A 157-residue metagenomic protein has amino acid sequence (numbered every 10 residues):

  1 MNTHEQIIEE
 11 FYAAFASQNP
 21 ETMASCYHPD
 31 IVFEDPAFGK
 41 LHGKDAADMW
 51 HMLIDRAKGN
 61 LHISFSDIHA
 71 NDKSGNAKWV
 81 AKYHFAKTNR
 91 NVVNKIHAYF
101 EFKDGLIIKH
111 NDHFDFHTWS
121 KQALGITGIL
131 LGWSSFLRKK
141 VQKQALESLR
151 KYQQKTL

Functional and structural regions predicted by a protein language model:
M1-N2: Short helix-capping and inter-helix turn/linker motifs at the boundaries of alpha-helical repeat units
E5-C26: Short acidic-aromatic low-complexity motifs
I7, N19, D45-A46, F116: Alpha-helical structural motif
F11, M23-A24, I31, A46 (+3 more regions): Hydrophobic pocket/interface hotspot
P20-T22, P29-G75: A solvent-exposed, acidic/Ser-Thr-rich amphipathic alpha-helical stretch
I54-L157: A beta-strand edge to alpha-helix "cap/lid" segment located at domain peripheries
